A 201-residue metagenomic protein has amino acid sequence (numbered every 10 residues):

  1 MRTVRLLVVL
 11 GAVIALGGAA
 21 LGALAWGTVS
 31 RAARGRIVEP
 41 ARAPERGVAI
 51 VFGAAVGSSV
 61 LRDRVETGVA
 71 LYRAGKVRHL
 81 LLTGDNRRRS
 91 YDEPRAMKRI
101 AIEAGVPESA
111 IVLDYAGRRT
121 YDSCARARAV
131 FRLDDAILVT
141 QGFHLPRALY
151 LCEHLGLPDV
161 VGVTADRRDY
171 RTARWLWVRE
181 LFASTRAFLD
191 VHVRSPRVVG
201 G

Functional and structural regions predicted by a protein language model:
M1-A43, V199-G201: N-terminal membrane-anchoring alpha-helices
A23-V178: A structural signal for short, hydrophobic/glycine-enriched beta-strand patches
R174-P196: A transmembrane-helix-recognition feature enriched in membrane-embedded lipid enzymes and envelope glyco-/phospholipid
